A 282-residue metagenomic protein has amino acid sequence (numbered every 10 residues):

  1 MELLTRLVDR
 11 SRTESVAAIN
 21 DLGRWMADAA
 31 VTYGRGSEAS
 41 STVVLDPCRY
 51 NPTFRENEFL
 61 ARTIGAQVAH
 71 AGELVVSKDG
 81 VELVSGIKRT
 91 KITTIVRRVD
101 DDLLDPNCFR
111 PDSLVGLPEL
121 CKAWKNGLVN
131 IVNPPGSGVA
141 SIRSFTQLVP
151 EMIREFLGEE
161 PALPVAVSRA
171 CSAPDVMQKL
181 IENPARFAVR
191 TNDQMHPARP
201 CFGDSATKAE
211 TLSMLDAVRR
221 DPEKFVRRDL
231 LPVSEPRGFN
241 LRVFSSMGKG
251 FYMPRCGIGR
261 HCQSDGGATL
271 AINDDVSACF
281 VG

Functional and structural regions predicted by a protein language model:
M1-V281: Domain-scale recognition of functional cores that engage charged ligands
